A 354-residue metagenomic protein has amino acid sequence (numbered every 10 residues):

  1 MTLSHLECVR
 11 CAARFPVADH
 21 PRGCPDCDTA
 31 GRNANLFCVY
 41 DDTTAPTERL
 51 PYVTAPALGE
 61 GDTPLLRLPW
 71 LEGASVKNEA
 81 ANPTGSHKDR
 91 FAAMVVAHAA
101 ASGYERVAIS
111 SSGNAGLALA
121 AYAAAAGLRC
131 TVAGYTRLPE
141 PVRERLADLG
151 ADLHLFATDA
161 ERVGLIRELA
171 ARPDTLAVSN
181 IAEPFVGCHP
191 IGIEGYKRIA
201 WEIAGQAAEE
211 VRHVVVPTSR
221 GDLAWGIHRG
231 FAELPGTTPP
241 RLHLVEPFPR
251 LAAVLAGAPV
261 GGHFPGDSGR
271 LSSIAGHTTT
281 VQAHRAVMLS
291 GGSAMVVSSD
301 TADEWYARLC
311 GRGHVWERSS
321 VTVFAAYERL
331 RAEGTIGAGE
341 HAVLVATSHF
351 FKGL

Functional and structural regions predicted by a protein language model:
M1-L65: N-terminal juxtadomain amphipathic helix that follows a signal peptide/anchor or precedes a small N-terminal auxiliary
T43-E105: Positively charged, low-complexity intrinsically disordered leader regions
A80-V96, P184-A200, E317-T322: A glycine-rich, Thr/Ser-enriched phosphate-binding loop motif common to dinucleotide/cofactor-binding enzymes
V95, G103-Y122, A126-Y135, V211-L223 (+1 more regions): A short, small-residue-rich loop immediately preceding and capping a beta-strand
A97-G103, L117-R129, R229-L234, A325-T335: Alpha-helix C-terminal capping segments
T131-E210, S268-H284: Small/polar-residue-rich loop-to-helix segments that shape phosphate-bearing ligand pockets
V163-V178, E233-R318: Active-site/ligand-binding loops adjacent to catalytic centers
G261-S268, T322-L354: Phosphate-binding loop/pocket of nucleotide- and phosphate-handling active sites
